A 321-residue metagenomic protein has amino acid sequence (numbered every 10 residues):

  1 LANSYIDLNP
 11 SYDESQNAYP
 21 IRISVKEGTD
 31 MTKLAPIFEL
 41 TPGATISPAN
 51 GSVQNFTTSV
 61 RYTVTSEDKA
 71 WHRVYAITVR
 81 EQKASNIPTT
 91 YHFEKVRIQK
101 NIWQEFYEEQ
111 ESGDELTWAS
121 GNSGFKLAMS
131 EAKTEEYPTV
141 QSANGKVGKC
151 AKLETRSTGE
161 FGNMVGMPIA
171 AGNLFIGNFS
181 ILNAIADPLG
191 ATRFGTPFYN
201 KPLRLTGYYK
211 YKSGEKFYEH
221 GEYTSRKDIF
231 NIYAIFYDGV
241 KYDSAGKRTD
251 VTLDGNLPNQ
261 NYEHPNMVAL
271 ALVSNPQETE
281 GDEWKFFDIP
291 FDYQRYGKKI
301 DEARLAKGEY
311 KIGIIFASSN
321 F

Functional and structural regions predicted by a protein language model:
L1-Y91: Beta-rich interaction/scaffold domains
R80-F125: Extracellular carbohydrate-recognition regions
Q141-F161: Short carbohydrate-recognition loop motifs
E160, M164, L189-T196, K285-L305 (+1 more regions): Signal that preferentially marks extracellular ectodomain short beta-strand elements of beta-sandwich modules
F161-K247: Extracellular-facing segments of soluble proteins and assemblies that are Gly/Ser/Thr-biased and enriched in aromatics
D243-A306: Extracellular carbohydrate recognition and processing domains and analogous Trp-centered ligand-binding platforms
R304-I314: Noncatalytic modules at the cell exterior or secretory-pathway interfaces, chiefly beta-strand-rich lectin/adhesion
I314-F321: Short beta-strand-plus-loop segments that form exposed binding edges in beta-rich domains
